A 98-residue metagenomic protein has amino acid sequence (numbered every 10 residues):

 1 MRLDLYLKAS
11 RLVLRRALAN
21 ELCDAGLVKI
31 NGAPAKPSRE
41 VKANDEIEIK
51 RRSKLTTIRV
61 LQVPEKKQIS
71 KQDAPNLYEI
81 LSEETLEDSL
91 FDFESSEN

Functional and structural regions predicted by a protein language model:
M1-R11: Extended boundary segments
L5, A17-E21, K29, A33-N98: Strongly charged
G26: Glycine-centered, phosphate/nucleic-acid-interacting loop/turn motifs that mediate DNA/RNA or nucleotide
